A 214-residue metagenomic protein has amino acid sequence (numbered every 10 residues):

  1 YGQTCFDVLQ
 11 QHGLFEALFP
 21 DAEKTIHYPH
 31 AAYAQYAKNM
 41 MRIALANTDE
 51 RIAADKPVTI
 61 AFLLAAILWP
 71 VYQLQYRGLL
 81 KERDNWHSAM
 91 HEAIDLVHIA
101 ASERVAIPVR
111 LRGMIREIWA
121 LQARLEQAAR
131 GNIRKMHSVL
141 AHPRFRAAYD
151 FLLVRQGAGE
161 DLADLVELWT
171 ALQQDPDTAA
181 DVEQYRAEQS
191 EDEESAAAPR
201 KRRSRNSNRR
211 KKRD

Functional and structural regions predicted by a protein language model:
Y1-E188: Conserved, hydrophobic alpha-helical core segments of structured domains
D192-D214: Arginine-glycine-rich low-complexity intrinsically disordered regions
